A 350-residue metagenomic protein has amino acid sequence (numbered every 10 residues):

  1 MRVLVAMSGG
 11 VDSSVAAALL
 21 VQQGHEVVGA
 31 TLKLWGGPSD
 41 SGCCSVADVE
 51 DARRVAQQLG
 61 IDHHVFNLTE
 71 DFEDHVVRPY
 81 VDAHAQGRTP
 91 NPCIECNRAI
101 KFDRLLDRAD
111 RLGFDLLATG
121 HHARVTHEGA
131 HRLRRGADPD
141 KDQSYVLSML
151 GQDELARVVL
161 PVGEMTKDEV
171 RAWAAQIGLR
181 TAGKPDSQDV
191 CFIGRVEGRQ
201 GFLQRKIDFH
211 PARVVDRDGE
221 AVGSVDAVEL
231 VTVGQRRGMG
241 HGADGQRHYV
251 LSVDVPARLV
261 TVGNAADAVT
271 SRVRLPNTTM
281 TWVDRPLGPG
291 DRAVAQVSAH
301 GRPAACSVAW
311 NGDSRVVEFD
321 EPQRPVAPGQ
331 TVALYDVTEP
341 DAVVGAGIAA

Functional and structural regions predicted by a protein language model:
M1-S148, V159, K167-V170, A175 (+2 more regions): ATP-dependent adenylation/nucleotidyltransferase module used to activate substrates
V11, G36, A118-V125, R132-A350: AMP-forming adenylation/ATP pyrophosphatase catalytic core
